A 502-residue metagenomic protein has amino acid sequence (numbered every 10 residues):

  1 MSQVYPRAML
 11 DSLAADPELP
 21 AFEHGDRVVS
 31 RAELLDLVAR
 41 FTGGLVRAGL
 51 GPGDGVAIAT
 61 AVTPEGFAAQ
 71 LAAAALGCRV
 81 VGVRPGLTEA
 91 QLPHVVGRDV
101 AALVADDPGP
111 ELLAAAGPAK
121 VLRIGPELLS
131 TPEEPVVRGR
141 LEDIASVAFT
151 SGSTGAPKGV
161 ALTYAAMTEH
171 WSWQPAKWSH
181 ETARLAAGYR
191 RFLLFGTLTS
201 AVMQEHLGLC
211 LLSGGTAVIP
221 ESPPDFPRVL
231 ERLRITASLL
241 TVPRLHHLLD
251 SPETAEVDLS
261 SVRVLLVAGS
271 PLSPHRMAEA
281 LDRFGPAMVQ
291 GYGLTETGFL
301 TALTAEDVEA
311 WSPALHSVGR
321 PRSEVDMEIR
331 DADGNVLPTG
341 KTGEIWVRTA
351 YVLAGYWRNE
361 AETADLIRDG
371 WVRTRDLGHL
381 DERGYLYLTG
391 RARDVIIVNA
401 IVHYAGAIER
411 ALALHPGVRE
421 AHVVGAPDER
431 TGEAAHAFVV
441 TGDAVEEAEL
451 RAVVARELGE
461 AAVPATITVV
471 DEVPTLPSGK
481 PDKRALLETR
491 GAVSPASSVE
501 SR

Functional and structural regions predicted by a protein language model:
S2, E18-G49, G55-T63, L71 (+1 more regions): Conserved AMP-binding/adenylate-forming core of the ANL superfamily
E18, T131-F149, G155-A156, T182-F192: Conserved pre-ATP/AMP-binding loop-to-beta segment of ANL
S30-A32, A145-S172: Conserved AMP-binding A3 loop
L35-G43, V160-R184, F195, S213 (+1 more regions): Conserved structural elements of the adenylate-forming
L103, T349, A354-G355, D365 (+3 more regions): AMP-binding/adenylate-forming catalytic core of the ANL superfamily
W171-R191, T199-A237, S251: Conserved AMP-binding/adenylation subdomain of ANL enzymes
T236-L239, S251-S312, D326: Gly/Ser/Thr-rich phosphate-binding loop
G459-K480: AMP-binding/adenylate-forming catalytic domain of the ANL superfamily
